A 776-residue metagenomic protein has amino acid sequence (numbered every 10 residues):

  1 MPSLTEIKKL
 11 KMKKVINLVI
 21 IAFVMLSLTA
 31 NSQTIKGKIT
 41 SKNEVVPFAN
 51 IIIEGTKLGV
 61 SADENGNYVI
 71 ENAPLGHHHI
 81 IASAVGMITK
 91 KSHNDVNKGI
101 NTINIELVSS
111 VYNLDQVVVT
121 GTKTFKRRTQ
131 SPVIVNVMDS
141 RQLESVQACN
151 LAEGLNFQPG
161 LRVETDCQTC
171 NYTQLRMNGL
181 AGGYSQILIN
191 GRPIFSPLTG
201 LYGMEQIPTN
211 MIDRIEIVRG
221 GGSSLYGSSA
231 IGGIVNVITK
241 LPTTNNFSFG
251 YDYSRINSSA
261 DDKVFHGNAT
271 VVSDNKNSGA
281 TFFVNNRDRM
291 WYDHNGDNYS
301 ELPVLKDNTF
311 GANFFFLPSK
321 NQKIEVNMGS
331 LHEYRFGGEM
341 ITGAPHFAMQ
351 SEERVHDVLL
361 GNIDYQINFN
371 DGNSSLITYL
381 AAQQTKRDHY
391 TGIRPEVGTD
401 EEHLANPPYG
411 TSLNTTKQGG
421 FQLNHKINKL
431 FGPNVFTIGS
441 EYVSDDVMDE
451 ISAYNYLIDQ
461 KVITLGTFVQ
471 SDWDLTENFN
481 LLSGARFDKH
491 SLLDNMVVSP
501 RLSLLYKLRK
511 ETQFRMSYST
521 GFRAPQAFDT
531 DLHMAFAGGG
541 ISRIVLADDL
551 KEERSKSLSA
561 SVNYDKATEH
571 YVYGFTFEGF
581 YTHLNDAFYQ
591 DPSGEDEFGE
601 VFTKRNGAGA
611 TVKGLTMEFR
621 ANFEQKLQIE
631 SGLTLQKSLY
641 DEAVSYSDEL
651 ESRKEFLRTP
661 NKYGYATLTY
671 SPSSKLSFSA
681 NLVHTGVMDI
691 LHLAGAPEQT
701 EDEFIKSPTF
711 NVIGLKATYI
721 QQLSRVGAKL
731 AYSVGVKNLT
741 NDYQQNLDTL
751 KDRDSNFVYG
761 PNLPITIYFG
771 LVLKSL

Functional and structural regions predicted by a protein language model:
S41-E44, N50-E54, S83-M87, N97-E144 (+1 more regions): Short, acidic, small-residue-rich periplasmic hinge/interaction motif at the N-terminus of Gram-negative outer-membrane
Y68-N72, R176, R192-R219, G267: Short acidic/polar hinge/loop motifs at secondary-structure boundaries that mediate gating or recognition
V135, A152-P193, D213: Extracytoplasmic beta-strand/coil segments of soluble accessory domains associated with Gram-negative outer-membrane
S196-L198, M211-D213, S224-N236, K240-N295 (+2 more regions): Outer-membrane beta-barrel translocator/receptor signature
G267, S375-T391, K507, R515 (+2 more regions): Membrane-embedded beta-barrel scaffold of Gram-negative outer-membrane proteins
R289-T309, F315-L376, A382-K417, A537: Flexible loop and strand-edge segments within Gram-negative outer membrane beta-barrel domains
L475-N478, G574, F580-H583, T603-A694 (+1 more regions): Gram-negative outer-membrane beta-barrel transporters
N585, I629, K675, H684-A694 (+1 more regions): C-terminal beta-signal and adjacent terminal beta-strands/loops of Gram-negative outer-membrane beta-barrel proteins
